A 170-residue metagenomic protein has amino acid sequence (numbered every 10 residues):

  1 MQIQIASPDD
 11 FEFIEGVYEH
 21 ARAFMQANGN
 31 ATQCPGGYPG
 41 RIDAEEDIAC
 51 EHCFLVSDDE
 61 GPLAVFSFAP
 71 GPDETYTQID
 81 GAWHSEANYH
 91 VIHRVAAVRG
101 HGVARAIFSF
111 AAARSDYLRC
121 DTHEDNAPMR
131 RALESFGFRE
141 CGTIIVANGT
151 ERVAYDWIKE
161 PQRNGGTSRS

Functional and structural regions predicted by a protein language model:
Q2-G16: A short beta-loop-alpha structural element at the N-terminal edge of CoA-dependent acyl/N-acetyltransferase catalytic
R22-I42: Conserved GNAT-fold acetyl-CoA-binding loop/helix
L55, G61-G71: Conserved beta-strand in the GNAT
S67-R99: Conserved acyl-donor/pantetheine-binding loop and adjacent beta-alpha core of acyl/acetyltransferases and related
A97-A113, R130-S135: Conserved acetyl-CoA-binding loop-helix of GNAT-fold acetyltransferases
R105, E124-G142, T150: Conserved active-site alpha-helix within GNAT-family acetyltransferase domains
R114-D125: Conserved GNAT acetyl-CoA-binding A-motif
V146-S170: C-terminal "cap" of GNAT-fold acetyltransferases
